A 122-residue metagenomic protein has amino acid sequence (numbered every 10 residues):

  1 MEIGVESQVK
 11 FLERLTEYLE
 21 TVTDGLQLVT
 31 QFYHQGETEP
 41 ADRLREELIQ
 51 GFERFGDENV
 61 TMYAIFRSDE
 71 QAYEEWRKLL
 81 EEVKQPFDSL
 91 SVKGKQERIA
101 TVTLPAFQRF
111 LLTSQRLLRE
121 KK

Functional and structural regions predicted by a protein language model:
M1-R43: Short terminal alpha-helical segments
L19-L26, F52, Y73-L80, F107: Hydrophobic faces of stable alpha-helices that mediate helix-helix packing
L28-Q35, T61-I65, Q85-V92: General structural signal for alpha-helix termini and helix-helix connectors
A41-E47, E74, K95-T101: Short, charged, amphipathic alpha-helical segments
I49-G56, F107-L111: Short alpha-helix boundary/capping elements
G51-A72: Short, solvent-exposed, charged loop/turn and helix-capping segments that join or cap alpha-helices on peripheral
K78-K122: Amphipathic alpha-helical binding modules
